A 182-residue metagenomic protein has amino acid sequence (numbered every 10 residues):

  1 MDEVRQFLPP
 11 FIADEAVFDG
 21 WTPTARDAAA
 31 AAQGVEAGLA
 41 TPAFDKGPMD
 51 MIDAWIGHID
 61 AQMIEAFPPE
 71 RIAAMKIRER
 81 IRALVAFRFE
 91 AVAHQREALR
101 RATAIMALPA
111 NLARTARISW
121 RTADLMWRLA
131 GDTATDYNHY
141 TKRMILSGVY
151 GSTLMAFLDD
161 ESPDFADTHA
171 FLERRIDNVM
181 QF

Functional and structural regions predicted by a protein language model:
M1-G38, K46-D53, G57: Short, amphipathic alpha-helix enriched in basic
L8, A25, M51, W55 (+8 more regions): Residue-level detector of well-ordered alpha-helical segments, enriched for hydrophobic/aromatic packing positions
H58-E65: Short, basic alpha-helical nucleic acid-contact segments in DNA-binding proteins and DNA transaction factors
A66-R101: Hydrophobic alpha-helical connector segments
A91-A113, R117: Amphipathic alpha-helical segments used for helix-helix packing
A110-D132, T141-S147, G151: Amphipathic alpha-helical packing segments from all-alpha helical-bundle domains
D132-F182: Hydrophobic/aromatic-rich alpha-helical bundle segments in the mid-to-C-terminal region
